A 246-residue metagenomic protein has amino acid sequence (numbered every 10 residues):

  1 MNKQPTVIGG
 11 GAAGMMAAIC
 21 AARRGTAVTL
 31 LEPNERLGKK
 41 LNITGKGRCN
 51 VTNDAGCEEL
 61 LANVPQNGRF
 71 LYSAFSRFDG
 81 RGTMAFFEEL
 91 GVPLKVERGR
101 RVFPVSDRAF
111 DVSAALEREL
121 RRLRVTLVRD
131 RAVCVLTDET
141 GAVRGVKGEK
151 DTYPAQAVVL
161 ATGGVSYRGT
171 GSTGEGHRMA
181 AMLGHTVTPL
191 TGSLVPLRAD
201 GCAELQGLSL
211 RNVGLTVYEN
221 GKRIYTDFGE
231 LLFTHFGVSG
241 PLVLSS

Functional and structural regions predicted by a protein language model:
N2-Q4, E97, A155: Phosphate-coordination loops involved in phosphoryl transfer and adenosine-cofactor binding
K3-L30: N-terminal Rossmann-like FAD-binding beta1-loop-alpha1 element of flavoenzymes
A22-K46: Glycine-rich FAD pyrophosphate-binding loop
R24-T26, L90, L123, L183: Conserved dinucleotide-binding and phosphotransfer motif residues
R48-V96: Glycine-rich active-site loop/strand segments that organize a redox cofactor
L71-A74, V102-D107, T162-T170: Flexible, glycine/proline-enriched loop segments at strand-loop-helix junctions that form or flank small-ligand binding
E97-V105, G192-R198: Short linear loop/turn motifs
F110-D111, A115-S246: Predominantly flavin-linked oxidoreductase catalytic cores and closely associated redox partners
